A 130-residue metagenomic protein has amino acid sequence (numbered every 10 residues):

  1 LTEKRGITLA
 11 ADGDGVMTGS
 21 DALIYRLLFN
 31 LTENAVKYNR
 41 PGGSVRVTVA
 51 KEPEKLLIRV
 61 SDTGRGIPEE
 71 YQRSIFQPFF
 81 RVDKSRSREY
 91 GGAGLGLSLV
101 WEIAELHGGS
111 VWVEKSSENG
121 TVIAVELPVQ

Functional and structural regions predicted by a protein language model:
L1-A11: Short conserved segments within the C-terminal catalytic ATPase subdomain
V16-L23: Conserved micro-motifs of the catalytic ATP-binding
A35-V36: Short helix-loop "hinge" at the ATP-lid/N-box region of the Bergerat-fold HATPase_c
G42-E54: Short beta-strand/loop element within the Bergerat-fold HATPase_c
D62: Acidic ATP/Mg2+-coordinating residue in the GHKL
I67-R81: Short conserved segment of the HATPase_c
G108-G109: Conserved glycine-rich
